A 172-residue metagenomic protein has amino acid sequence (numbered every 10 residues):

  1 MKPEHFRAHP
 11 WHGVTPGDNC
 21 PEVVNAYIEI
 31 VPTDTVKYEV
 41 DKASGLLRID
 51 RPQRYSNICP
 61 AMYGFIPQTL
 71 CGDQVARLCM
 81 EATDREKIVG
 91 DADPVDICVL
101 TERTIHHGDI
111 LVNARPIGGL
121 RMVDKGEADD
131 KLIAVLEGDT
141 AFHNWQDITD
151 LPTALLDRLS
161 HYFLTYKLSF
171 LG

Functional and structural regions predicted by a protein language model:
M1-G172: Hydrophobic N-terminal alpha-helices or hydrophobic patches in metabolic proteins across all domains of life
